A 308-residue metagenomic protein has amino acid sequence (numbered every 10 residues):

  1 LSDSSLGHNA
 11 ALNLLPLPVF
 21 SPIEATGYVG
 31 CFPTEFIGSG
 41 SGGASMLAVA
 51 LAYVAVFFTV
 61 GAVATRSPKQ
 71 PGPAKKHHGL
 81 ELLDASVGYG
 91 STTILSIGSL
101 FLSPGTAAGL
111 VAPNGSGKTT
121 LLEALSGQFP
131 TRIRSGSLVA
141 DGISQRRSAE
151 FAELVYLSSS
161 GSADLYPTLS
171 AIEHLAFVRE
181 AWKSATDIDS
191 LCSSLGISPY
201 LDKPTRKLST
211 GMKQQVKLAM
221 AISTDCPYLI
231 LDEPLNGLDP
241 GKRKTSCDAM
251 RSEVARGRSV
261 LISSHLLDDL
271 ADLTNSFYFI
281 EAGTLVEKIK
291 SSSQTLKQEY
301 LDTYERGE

Functional and structural regions predicted by a protein language model:
V111-P113: The feature captures the beta-strand-to-loop junction immediately N-terminal to the Walker
G127, T131-F151: Conserved ABC transporter NBD signature motif
L157, P167-A181: Q-loop/switch helix immediately C-terminal to the Walker
A176, A185-L201: Conserved ABC ATPase "signature" region
L218: Hydrophobic anchor residue at the start of the ABC signature
L229-E233: Catalytic Walker B motif of ABC-type/P-loop ATPase nucleotide-binding domains
S263-H265: H-loop/switch region of ABC-family ATPase nucleotide-binding domains
